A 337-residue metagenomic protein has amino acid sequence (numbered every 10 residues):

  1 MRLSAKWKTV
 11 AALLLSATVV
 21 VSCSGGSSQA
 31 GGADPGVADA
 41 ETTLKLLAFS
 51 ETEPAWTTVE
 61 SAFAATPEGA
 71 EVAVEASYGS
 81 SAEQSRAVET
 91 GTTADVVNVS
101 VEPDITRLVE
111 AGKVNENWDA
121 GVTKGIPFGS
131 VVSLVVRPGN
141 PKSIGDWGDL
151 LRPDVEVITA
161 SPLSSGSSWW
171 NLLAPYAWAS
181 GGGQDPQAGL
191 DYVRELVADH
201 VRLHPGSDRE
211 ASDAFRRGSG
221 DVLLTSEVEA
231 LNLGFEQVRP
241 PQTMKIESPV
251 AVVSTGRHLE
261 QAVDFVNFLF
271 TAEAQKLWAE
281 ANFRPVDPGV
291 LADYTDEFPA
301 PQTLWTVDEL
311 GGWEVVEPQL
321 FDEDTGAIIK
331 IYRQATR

Functional and structural regions predicted by a protein language model:
R2, G25-S27, E260-A262, N267-R337: Extracellular/periplasmic juxtamembrane helices and adjacent flexible linkers that interface with membrane partners
T18-S22: C-terminal motif of bacterial Sec signal peptides marking the signal peptidase cleavage site
C23-D34: Bacterial lipoprotein signal-peptidase II cleavage site
G36-S164: N-terminal segment of the mature folded domain
S61-E68, L151-D208: Ligand-binding cleft/hinge of the Venus flytrap
I126-S133, R194-V197, H204-P205, L231-V263 (+3 more regions): Periplasmic-binding protein-like
G139-G145, S164, A177-D185, T255-A262: Short helix-loop capping/hinge motifs at secondary-structure junctions, enriched in acidic/polar residues
G182-P241, P249: Ligand-binding pocket segment of bilobal, Venus flytrap-like solute-binding proteins
